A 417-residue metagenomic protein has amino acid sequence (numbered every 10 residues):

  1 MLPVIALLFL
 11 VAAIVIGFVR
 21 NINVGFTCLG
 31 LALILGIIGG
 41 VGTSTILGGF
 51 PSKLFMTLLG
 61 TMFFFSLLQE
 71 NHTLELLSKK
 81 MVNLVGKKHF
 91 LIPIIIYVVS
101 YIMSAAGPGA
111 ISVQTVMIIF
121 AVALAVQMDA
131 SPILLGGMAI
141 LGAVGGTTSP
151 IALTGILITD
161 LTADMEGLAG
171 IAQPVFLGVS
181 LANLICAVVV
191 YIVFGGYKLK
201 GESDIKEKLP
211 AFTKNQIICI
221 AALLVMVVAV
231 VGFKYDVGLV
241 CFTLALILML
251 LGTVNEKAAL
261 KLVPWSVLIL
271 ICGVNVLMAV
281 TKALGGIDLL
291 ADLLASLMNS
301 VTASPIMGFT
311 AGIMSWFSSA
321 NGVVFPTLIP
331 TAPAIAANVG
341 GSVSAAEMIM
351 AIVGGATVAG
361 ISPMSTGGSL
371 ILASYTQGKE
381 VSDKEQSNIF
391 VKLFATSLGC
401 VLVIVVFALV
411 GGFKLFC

Functional and structural regions predicted by a protein language model:
M1-T57, F65, F176-G286, A395 (+1 more regions): Hydrophobic transmembrane alpha-helices of multi-pass small-molecule transporters
C28-I34, L135-G142, L328-A332, A351-I352: Central hydrophobic cores of alpha-helical transmembrane segments in multi-pass integral membrane proteins
G30, G60, M117, A121 (+7 more regions): Hydrophobic/aromatic residues in alpha-helical transmembrane segments
V41-M128, L260-V339: Membrane-embedded alpha-helical segments and adjacent helix-loop junctions characteristic of multi-pass solute
G42, I46, N71-G86, K200-E207 (+1 more regions): Flexible loop linkers connecting adjacent transmembrane helices in multi-pass alpha-helical membrane transporters
F65-S66, V99-G109, I140-P150, G178-V190 (+4 more regions): Helix-loop-helix module between adjacent transmembrane segments
H89-M103, D129-G145, I171-A172, F176 (+3 more regions): Alpha-helical transmembrane segments of multi-pass membrane proteins
L124-K206, S344-A351, G368-C417: Membrane-core helix-loop-helix motifs of multi-pass transport proteins
